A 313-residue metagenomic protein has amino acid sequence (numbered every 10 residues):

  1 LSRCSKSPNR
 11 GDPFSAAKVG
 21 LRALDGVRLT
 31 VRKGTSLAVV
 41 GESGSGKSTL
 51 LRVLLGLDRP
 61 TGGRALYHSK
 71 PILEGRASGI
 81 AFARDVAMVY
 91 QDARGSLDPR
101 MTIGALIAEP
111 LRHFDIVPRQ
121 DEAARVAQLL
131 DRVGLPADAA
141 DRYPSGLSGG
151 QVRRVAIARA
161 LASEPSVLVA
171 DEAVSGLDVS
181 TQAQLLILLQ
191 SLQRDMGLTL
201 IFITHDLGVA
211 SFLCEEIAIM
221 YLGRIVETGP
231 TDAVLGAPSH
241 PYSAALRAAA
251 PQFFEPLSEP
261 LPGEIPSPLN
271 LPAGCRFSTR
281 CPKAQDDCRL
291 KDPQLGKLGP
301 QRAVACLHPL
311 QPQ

Functional and structural regions predicted by a protein language model:
R10-S15, G20, P230-Q313: Charged, flexible cofactor/metal-binding loops and thiol motifs
P13-K18, I72-A87, A105, H113 (+3 more regions): ABC ATPase NBD coupling module
L55: Helix-to-loop junction immediately C-terminal to a conserved catalytic motif
D121-D138, R247: Conserved ABC ATPase "signature" region
Y143-L147, Q151: Conserved ABC ATPase signature
A162-S166: A short, proline-enriched helix->beta-strand linker immediately N-terminal to the Walker B motif in ABC-type P-loop
L177-E259: P-loop NTP-binding/switch modules centered on Walker-like glycine-rich loops
